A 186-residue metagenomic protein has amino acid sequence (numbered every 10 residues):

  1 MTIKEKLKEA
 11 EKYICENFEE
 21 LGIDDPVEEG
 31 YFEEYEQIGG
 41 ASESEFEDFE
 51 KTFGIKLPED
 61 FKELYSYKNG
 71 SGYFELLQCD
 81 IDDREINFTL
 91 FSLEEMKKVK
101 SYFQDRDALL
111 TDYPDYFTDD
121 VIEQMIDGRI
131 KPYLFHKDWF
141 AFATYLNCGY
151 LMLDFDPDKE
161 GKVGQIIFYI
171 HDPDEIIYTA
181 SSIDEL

Functional and structural regions predicted by a protein language model:
M1-T144: A surface-exposed partner-binding patch
K68, G164-Q165, T179: Functionally constrained cores in energy, signaling, and assembly domains
N69-E75, G149-L151, I176: Short catalytic/ligand-binding loop motif for oxyanion handling, primarily in non-cytosolic enzymes, centered on
F142-A143, F155-P157, S182: Catalytic-core loop-and-flanking beta/alpha module that positions acidic residues for ribose/phosphate chemistry
G149-D172: Low-complexity, glycine/alanine/valine/leucine- and proline-rich hydrophobic stretches
D174-E185: Compact, glycine/acidic-enriched structural inserts
